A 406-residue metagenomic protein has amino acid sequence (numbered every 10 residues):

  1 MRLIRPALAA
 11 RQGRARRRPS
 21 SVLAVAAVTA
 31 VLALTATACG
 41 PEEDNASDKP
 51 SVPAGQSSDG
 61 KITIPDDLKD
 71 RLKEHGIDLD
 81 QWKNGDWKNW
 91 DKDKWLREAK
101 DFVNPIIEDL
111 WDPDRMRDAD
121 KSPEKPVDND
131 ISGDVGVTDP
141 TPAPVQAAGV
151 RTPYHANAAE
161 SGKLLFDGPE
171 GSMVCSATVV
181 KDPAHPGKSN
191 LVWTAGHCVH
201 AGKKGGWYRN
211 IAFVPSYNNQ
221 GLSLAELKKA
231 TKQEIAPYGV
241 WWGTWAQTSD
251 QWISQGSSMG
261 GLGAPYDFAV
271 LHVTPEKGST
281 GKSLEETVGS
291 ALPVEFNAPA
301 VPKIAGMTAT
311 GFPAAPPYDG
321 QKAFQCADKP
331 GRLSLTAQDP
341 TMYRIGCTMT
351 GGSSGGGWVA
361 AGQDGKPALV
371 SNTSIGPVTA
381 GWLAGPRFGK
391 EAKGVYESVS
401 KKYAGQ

Functional and structural regions predicted by a protein language model:
M1-T29: N-terminal export and membrane-targeting signals
T35-A38: C-terminal motif of bacterial Sec signal peptides marking the signal peptidase cleavage site
P41-P186: Protease-domain processing segments flanking chymotrypsin-fold serine proteases, especially trypsin-like
G149-A159, L165-G168, V180-P183, A212-T280: Conserved catalytic-core segment of clan PA serine endopeptidases
T194: Cytochrome P450 catalytic-core helices
A264-Y343: Chymotrypsin/trypsin-fold serine protease catalytic domain
G278, T379-Q406: C-terminal cap/linker of serine protease catalytic domains
T348-N372: Catalytic nucleophile loop of clan PA
